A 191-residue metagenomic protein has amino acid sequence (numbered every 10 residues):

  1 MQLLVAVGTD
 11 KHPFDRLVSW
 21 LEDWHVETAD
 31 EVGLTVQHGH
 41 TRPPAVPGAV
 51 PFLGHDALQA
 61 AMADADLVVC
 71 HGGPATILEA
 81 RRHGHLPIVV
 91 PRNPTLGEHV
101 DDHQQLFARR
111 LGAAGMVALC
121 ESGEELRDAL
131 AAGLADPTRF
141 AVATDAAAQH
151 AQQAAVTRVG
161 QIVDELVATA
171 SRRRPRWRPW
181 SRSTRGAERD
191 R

Functional and structural regions predicted by a protein language model:
M1-D64, W177, E188-D190: Donor-nucleotide binding loops and adjacent catalytic segments primarily of GT-B fold Leloir glycosyltransferases
H12, L53-Q59, H71, E98 (+5 more regions): Residues at secondary-structure transition points
L17, T76, F107: Conserved sugar-transfer catalytic core signal across GT-A, GT-B, and GT-C glycosyltransferases
A49-F52, V117-L126: Short acidic-hydrophobic, aromatic-tinged amphipathic segments that line or gate anion-handling sites
A57, T76, E125, A129: Short acidic active-site motifs
L58-V100: A donor-sugar binding/catalytic signature common to diverse glycosyltransferases and related nucleotide-sugar
L86-E121: Catalytic binding pocket for nucleotide-activated donors in carbohydrate/polymer assembly enzymes
D128, A132-R191: C-terminal amphipathic helix plus adjacent low-complexity, charged tail appended to glycosyltransferase catalytic
